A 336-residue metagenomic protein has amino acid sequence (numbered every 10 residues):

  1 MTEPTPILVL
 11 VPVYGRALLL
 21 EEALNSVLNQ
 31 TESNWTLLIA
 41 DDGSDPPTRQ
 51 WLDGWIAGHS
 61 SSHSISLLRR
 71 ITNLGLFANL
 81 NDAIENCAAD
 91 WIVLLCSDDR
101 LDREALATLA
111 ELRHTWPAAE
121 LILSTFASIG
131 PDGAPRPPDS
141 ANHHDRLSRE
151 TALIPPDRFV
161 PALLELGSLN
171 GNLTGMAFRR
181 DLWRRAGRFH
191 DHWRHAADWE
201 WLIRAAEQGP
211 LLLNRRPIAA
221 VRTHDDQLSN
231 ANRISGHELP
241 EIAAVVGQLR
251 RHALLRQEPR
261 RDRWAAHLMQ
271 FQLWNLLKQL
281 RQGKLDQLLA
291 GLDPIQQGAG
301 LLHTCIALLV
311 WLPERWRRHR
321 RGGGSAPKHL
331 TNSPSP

Functional and structural regions predicted by a protein language model:
T5-L8, L28-I39, H63-S66: Short loop->beta transition adjacent to catalytic acidic/histidine clusters or analogous donor-positioning motifs
V9, H143-I242: Conserved nucleotide-sugar donor-binding catalytic segment
R16-N29: Short, well-formed alpha-helical segments that are part of the catalytic scaffolds of diverse glycosyltransferases
T31, P161-L166, E200, R222-P336: C-terminal subregions of glycosyltransferases and related glycan-biosynthesis enzymes
S33, D41-W51, T72, C96: A conserved acidic beta->alpha catalytic loop
R70-C87, R100: Glycine-rich, basic loop-to-helix element that forms the pyrophosphate-binding segment of sugar-nucleotide handling
I92: Short aromatic/hydrophobic "clamp" motif used to bind/position activated sugar donors
L106-H144: Conserved donor NDP-sugar-binding/catalytic core segment of glycosyltransferases
